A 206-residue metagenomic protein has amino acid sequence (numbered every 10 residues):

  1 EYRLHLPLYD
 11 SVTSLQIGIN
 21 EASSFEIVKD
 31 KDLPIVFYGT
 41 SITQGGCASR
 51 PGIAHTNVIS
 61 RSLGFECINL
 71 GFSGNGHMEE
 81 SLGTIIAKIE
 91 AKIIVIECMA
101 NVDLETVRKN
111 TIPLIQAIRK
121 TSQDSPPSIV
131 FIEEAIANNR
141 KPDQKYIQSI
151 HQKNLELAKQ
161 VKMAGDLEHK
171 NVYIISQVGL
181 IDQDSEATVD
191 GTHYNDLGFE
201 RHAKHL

Functional and structural regions predicted by a protein language model:
E1-I35: N-terminal secretory targeting modules
D32-T56: Catalytic nucleophile-elbow at a beta strand-turn-alpha helix junction centered on a G-D-S/GDSL motif, marking
T56-I68, K162: Short helix-loop-beta junction
I59, G76-P113, A117-T121, E134-N139: Oxyanion-hole/transition-state-stabilizing segment in secreted/luminal serine hydrolases and related acyltransferases
S122-I129: A short helix->loop->beta-strand "cap" motif at the edges of active sites that frequently abuts
N139-S176: Substrate-gating cap/lid alpha-helix
V189-L206: Histidine-centered active-site loop/cap adjacent to the catalytic His in serine esterases/O-acetyl transfer systems
